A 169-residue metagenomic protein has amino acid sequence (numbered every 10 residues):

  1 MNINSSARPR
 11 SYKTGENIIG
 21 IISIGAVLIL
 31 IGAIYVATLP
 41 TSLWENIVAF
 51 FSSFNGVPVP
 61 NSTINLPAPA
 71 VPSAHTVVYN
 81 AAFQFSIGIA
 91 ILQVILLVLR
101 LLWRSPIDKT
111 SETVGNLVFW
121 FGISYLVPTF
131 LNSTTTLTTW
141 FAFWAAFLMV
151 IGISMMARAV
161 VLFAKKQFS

Functional and structural regions predicted by a protein language model:
N2-S169: Alpha-helical transmembrane segments and their membrane-interface anchoring/capping motifs
